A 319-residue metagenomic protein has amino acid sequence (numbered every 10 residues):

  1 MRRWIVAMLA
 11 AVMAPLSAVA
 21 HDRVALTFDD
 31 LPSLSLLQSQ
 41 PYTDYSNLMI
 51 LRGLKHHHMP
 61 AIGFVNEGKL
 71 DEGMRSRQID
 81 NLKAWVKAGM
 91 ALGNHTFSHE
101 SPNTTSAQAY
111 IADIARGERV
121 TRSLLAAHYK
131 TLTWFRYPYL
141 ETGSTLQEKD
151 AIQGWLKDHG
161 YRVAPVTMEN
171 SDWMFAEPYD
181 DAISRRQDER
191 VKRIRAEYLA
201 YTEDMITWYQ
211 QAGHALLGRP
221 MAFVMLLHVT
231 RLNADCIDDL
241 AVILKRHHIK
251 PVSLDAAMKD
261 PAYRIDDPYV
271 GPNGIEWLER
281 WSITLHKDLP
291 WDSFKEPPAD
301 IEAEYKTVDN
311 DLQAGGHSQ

Functional and structural regions predicted by a protein language model:
M1-W4: Positively charged n-region of N-terminal signal peptides that target proteins for export
V6-P15: Bacterial N-terminal signal peptides
A20-L140, M225-L226, I243: Active-site beta->alpha N-cap acidic-glycine motif
L31-D44, A109, I183-R185, V191 (+3 more regions): Acidic/histidine-rich helix-loop elements that form or flank divalent-metal/phosphate-binding sites at the catalytic
Q38-S39, E100-A126, T145-H159, T167-G218 (+1 more regions): Alpha-helical scaffold elements lining the catalytic groove of polysaccharide deacetylases
H56-H58, P165, R219, V229-Q319: C-terminal domain-boundary segment and adjacent tail
N81, A151-I152, D239-L240: A short acidic, amphipathic alpha-helical/loop segment
V86-N94, V120-A127, Q187-T207, I275-K295: Short, basic, helix/turn surface patches
